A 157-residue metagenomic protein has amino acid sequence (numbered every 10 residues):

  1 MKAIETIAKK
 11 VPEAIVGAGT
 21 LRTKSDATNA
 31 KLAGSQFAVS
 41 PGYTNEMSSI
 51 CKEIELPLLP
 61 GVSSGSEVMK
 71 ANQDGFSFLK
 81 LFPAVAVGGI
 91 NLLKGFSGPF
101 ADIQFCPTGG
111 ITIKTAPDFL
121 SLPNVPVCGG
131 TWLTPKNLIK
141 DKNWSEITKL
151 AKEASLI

Functional and structural regions predicted by a protein language model:
K2, T23-A33, S66-D74, N91 (+1 more regions): Catalytic cores of alpha/beta
K2-S64: Glycine/small-residue-rich loop that forms an oxyanion/phosphate-binding "nest" at active or ligand-binding sites
V16-G19, A38-V39, L58-G61, L79-L81 (+2 more regions): Hydrophobic faces of well-ordered beta-strands that scaffold small-molecule active sites in alpha/beta enzyme cores
G19-K24, Y43, S63, A84 (+2 more regions): Active-site beta-loop-alpha junctions enriched in small/polar residues
K31-G34, K52-I54, S64, N72-L93 (+2 more regions): Glycine/Thr-rich beta-alpha phosphate-binding loop at enzyme active sites
F37, P41-M47, K80-G89, N124-E146: Glycine-rich phosphate-binding active-site loops on the catalytic face of alpha/beta enzymes
C51-L56, N137-I157: C-terminal helical cap(s) of enzyme catalytic domains, especially alpha/beta-barrels
